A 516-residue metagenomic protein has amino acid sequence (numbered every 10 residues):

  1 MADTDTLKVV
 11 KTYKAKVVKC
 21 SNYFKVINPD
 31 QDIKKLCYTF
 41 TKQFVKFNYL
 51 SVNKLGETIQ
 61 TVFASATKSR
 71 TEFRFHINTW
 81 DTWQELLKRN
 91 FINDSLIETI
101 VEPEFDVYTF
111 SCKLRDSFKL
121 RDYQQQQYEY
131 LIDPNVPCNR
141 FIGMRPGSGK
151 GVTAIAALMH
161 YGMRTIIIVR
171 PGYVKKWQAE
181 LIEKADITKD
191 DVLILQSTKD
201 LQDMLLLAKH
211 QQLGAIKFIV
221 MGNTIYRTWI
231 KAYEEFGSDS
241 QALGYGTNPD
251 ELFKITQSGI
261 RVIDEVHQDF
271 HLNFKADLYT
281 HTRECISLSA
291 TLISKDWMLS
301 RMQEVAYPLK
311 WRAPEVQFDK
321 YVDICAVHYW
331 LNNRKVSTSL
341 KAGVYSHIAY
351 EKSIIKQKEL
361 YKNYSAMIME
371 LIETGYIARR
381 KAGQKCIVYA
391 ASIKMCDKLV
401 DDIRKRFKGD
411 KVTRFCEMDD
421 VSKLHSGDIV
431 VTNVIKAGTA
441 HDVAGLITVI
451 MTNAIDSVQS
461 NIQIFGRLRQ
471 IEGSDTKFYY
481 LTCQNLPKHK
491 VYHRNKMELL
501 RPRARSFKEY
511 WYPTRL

Functional and structural regions predicted by a protein language model:
A2-S95: N-terminal accessory nucleic-acid engagement/regulatory domains that precede and modulate ATP-driven motor cores
T99-F141: Conserved pre-motif I regulatory segment
P146, G151-D186, Q196-T198, T224 (+1 more regions): Conserved Walker A/P-loop ATP-binding site and its immediately adjacent core in helicase/helicase-like ATPase domains
Q202-L207, D397-A437: Conserved helicase ATPase core of P-loop NTP-dependent helicases/translocases
Q212-E235, D239-Q241, H425-T439: Conserved two-lobed SF2 helicase motor
Q257-I260, E265-A326: Post-DEXD/H (motif II) to motif III coupling segment of the RecA-like Helicase ATP-binding lobe
R312-C386: Conserved interdomain linker/interface between the two RecA-like ATPase lobes of SF2 helicase motors
F415-L500: Conserved RecA-like P-loop NTPase helicase motor core
